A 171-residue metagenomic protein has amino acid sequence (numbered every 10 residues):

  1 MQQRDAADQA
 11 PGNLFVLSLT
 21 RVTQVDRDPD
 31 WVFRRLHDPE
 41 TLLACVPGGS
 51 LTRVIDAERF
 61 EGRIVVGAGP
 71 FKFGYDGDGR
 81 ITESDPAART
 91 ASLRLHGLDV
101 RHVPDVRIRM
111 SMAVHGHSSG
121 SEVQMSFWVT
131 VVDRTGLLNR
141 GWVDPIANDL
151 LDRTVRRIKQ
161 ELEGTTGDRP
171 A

Functional and structural regions predicted by a protein language model:
M1-R59, G69: Hydrophobic ligand-binding cavity/cleft-lining segments
Q2-R4, D8-L19, V65-A68, D78-R80 (+4 more regions): Extended beta-strand/beta-hairpin segments
N13-F15, V54, G69-Y75, D85 (+2 more regions): A generic structural micro-feature
V16-V22, R59, G74-D76, A88-T90 (+2 more regions): Intrinsic-disorder/low-complexity, polar/charged segments enriched in Ser/Thr/Lys/Arg/Asp/Glu/Gln
V32-L36, L42, G62, I81 (+2 more regions): Hydrophobic pocket/interface hotspot
R53-G97: Glycine-rich portal/gate segments that line the openings of hydrophobic small-molecule binding cavities
E83, G97-N148: Beta-strand/loop substructures that line and gate deep hydrophobic ligand-binding cavities in soluble
V132-P170: A conserved amphipathic terminal alpha-helix motif
